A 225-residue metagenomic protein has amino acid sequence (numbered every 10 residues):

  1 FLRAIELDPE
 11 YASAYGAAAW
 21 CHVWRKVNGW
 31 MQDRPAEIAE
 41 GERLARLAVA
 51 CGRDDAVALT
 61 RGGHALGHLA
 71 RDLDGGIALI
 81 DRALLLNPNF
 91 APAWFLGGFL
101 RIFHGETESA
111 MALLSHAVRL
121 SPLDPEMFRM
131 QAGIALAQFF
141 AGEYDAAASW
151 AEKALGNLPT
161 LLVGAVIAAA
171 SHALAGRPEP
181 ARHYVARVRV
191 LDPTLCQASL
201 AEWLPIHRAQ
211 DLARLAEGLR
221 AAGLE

Functional and structural regions predicted by a protein language model:
F1-A175: Acidic, proline/glycine-rich low-complexity intrinsically disordered segments
A14, L123, T194-L195, E225: A general structural signal for well-ordered secondary-structure junctions
G29-D33, M127-F128, P193-R208: Acidic, Ser/Thr-rich low-complexity linear motifs
P159, A175-R182, I206-A209: Short, well-ordered coil↔helix boundary/capping segments
A169, A181, L215: Hydrophobic, well-ordered secondary-structure elements that form the walls of internal hydrophobic environments
A173-C196: TPR/TPR-like (Sel1-like) alpha-helical repeat modules
Q197-E225: Terminal, low-structured helical/coil segments at or just beyond the last alpha-helical repeat
